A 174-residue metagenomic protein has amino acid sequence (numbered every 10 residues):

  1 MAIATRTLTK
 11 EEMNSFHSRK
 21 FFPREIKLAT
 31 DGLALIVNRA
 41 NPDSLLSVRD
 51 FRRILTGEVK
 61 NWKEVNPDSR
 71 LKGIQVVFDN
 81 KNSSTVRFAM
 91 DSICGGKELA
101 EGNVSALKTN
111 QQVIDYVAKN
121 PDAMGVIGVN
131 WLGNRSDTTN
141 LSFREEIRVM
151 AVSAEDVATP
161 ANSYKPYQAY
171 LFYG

Functional and structural regions predicted by a protein language model:
M1-D31, I36-G174: Exported/periplasmic ABC-transporter solute-binding proteins
